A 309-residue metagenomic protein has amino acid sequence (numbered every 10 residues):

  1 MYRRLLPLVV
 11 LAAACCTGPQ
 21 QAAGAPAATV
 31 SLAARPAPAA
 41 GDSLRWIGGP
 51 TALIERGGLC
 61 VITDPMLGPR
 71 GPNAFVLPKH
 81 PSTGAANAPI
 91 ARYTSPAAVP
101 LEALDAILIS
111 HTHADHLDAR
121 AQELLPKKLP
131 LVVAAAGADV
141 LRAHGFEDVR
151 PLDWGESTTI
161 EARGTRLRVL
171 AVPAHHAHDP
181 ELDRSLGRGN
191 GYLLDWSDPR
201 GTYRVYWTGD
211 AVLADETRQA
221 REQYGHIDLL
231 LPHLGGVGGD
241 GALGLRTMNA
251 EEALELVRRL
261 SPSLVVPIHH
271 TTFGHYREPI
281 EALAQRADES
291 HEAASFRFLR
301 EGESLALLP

Functional and structural regions predicted by a protein language model:
M1-L6: Bacterial N-terminal signal peptides that target proteins for export
C16-P19: Bacterial signal peptide processing site
A25-A40, V133-T202, R286-L308: Metallo-beta-lactamase
S31-P36, L59-L108, A119-Q122, D179-L182 (+1 more regions): Pre-active-site segment of Zn-dependent metallo-hydrolases
S43-W46, C60-D64, L167-A174, R204-D210 (+1 more regions): Active-site-proximal beta-strand elements of phosphoester/diester hydrolases
I54, D64, H111, D118 (+5 more regions): Divalent metal-coordination and catalytic microenvironments
P65-L67, T112, A174-H175, G209-A211 (+2 more regions): Active-site metal-binding loops of divalent metal-dependent hydrolases
P130, A136-D139, V212-E301: Cap/insert and terminal regions of metallo-dependent hydrolase folds
